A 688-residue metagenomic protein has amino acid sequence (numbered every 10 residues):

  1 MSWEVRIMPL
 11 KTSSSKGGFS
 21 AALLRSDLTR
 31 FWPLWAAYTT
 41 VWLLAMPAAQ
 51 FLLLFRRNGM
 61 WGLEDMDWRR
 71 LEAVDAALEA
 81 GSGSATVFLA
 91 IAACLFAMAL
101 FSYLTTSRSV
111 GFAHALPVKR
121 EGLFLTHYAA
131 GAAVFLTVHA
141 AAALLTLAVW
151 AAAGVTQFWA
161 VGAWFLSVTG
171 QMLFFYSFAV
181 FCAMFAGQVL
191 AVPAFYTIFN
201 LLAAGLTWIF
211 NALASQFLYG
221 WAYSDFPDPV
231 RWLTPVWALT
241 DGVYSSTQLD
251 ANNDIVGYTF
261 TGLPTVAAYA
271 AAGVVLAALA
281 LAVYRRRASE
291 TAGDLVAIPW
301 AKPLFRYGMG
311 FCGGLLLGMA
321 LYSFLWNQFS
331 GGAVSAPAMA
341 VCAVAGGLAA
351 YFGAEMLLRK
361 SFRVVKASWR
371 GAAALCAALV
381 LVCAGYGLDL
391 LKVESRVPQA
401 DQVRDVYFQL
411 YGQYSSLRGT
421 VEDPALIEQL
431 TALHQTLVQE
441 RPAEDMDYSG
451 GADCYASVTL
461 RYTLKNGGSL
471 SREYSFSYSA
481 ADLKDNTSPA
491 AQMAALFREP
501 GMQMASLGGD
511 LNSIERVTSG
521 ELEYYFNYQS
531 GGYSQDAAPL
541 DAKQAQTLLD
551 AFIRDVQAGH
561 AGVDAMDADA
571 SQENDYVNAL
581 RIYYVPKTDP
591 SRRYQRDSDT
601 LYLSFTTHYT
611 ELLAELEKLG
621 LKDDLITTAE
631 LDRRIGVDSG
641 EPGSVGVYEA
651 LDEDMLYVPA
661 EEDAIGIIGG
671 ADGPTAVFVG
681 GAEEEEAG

Functional and structural regions predicted by a protein language model:
S2-W42: Aromatic- and glycine-rich beta-strand/loop motifs that create alpha-glucan
W3-V5, L10-S13, L52-A77, L201-V283 (+3 more regions): Terminal transmembrane helical anchor/hairpin motif
Q50-F51, D75, S82, A129-G187 (+3 more regions): Secretory targeting signals
A80-S109: Long, hydrophobic alpha-helical segments
F101-A133, A292-G293, D541-H560: Helix-loop-helix units of permease transmembrane domains in multi-pass membrane transporters, especially ABC
F305-L316, F352-E394: Internal/C-terminal transmembrane anchor helices
A384-G468: Membrane-interface segments at or immediately adjacent to transmembrane helices that form the boundary between
P442-A480, H560-L601: Short, structured surface segments that line ligand/substrate-binding pockets
